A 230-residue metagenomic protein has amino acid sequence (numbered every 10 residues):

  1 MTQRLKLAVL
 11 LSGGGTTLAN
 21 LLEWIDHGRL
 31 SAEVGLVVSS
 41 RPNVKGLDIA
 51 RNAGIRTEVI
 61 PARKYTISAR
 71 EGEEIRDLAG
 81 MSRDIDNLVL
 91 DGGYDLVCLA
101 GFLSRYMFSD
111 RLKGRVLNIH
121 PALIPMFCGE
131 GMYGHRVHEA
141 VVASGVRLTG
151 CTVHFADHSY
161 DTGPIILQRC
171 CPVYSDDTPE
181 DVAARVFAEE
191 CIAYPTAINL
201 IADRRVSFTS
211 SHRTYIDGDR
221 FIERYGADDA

Functional and structural regions predicted by a protein language model:
M1-A230: One-carbon transfer enzymes
